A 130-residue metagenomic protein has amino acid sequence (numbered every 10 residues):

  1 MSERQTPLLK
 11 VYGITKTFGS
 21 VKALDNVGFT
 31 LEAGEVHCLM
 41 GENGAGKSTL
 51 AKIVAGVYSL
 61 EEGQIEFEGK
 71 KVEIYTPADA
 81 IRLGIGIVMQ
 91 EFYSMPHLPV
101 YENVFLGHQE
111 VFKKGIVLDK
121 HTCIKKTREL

Functional and structural regions predicted by a protein language model:
M1-L130: Glycine-rich phosphate-binding loops of nucleotide-dependent enzymes
